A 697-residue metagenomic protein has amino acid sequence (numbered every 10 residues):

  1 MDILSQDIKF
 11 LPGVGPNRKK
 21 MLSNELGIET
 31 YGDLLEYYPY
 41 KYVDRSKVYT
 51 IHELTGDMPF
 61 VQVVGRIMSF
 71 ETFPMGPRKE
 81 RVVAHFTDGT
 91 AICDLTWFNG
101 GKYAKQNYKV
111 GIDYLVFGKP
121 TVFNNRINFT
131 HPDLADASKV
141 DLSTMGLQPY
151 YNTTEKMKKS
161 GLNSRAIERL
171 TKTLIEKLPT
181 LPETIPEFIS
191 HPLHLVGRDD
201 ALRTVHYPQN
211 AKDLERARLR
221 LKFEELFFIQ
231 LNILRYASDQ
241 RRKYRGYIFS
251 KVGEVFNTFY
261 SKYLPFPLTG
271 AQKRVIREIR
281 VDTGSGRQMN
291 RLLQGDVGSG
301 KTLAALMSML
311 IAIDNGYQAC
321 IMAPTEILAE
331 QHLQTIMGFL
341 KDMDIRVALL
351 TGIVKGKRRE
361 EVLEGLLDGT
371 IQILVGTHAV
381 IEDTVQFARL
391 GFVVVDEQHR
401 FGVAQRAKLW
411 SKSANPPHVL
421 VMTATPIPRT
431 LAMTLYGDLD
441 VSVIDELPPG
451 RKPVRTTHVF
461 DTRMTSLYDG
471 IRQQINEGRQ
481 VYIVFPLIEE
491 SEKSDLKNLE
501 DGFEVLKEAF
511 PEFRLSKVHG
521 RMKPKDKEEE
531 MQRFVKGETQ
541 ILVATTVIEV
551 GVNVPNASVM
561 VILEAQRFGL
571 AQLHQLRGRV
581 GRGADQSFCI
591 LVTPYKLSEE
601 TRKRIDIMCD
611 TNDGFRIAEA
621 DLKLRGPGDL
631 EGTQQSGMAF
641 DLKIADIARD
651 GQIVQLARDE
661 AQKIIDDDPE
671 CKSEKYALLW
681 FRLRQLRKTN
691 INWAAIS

Functional and structural regions predicted by a protein language model:
M1-P12, N24, I229, D239: Long, highly charged, low-complexity intrinsically disordered interaction regions that mediate electrostatic DNA/RNA
Y37-M68: OB-fold nucleic-acid-binding modules
R66, K119-P120, N232, A565 (+1 more regions): Short, surface-exposed secondary-structure boundary micro-motifs
F73-Y263, D667: Upstream accessory/linker segments immediately N-terminal to the RecA-like ATPase cores of bacterial MutS and a subset
F266-I276: N-terminal pre-Walker A segment at the start of P-loop NTPase domains
R274-R277, Q288-I607, E670: Inter-lobe coupling/hinge segments of SF2-like helicase ATPases
M531-I541, I548-P555, M560-L563, G578 (+3 more regions): Accessory helical-bundle/CTD segments and flexible terminal tails appended to RecA-like ATPase motors
